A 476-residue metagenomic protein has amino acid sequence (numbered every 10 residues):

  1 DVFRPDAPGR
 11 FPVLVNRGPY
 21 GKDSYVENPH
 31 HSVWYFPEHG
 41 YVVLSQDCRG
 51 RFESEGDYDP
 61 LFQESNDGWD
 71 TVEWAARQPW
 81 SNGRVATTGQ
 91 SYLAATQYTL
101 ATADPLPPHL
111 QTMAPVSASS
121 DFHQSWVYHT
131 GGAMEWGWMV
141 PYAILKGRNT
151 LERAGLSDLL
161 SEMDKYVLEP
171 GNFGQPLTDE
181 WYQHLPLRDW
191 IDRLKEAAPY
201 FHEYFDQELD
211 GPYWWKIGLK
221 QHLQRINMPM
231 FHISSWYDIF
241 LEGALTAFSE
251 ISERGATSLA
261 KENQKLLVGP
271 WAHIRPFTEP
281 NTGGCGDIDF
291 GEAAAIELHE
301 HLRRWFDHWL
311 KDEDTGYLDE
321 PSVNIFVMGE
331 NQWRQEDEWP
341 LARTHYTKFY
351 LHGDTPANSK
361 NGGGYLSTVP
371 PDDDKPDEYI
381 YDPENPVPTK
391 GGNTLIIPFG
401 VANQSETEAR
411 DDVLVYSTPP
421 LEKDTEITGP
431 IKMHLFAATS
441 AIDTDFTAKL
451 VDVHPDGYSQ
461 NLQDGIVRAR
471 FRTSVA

Functional and structural regions predicted by a protein language model:
D1-R4: A short loop-to-beta-strand scaffold at the N-terminal edge of the catalytic core in hydrolase folds
D6-R77, S125-Y128, M134-E135, T278-F290 (+4 more regions): Cap/lid segment of the alpha/beta-hydrolase catalytic domain
H30, E38, A101-R225: Accessory cap/linker subdomain of secreted extracellular hydrolases
P79-Y92: Alpha/beta-hydrolase fold nucleophile elbow
A94-L106, L435: Short glycine-enriched nucleophile-adjacent loop and the immediately C-terminal alpha-helix near the catalytic center
L160-D192, L267, P276, N281-A476: C-terminal, loop-rich substrate-recognition/catalytic regions characterized by aromatic stacking residues
I226, H232-S234: Short beta-strand/loop motif that positions the catalytic acidic residue of the alpha/beta-hydrolase fold
E242-Q264: Active-site-adjacent alpha-helix of alpha/beta-hydrolase-fold enzymes
